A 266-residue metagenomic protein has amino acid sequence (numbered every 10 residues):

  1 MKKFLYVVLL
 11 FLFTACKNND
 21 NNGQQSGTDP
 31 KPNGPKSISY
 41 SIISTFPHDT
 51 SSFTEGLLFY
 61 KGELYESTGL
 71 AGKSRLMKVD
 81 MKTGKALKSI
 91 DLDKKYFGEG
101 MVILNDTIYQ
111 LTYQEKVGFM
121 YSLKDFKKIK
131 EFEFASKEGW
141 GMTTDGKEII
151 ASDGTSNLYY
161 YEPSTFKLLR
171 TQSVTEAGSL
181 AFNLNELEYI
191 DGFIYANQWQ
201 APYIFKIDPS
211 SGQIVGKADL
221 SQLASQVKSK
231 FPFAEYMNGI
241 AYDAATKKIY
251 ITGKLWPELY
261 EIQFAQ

Functional and structural regions predicted by a protein language model:
L12-A15: C-terminal motif of bacterial Sec signal peptides marking the signal peptidase cleavage site
D29-S51, M81-L87: A short helix->beta-strand "capping" segment at the edge of beta-propeller domains
I43-R75, I90-V102, G141, G253-L255: Beta-strand-rich domains and repeat architectures in extracellular enzymes and scaffolds, especially beta-propellers
T45-T50, I90-K94, E131-S136, S173-S179 (+2 more regions): Surface loop/turn motifs at the tips and blade-to-blade linkers of beta-strand repeat domains
T54, L184, P232-Y242: Signature of short aromatic-glycine-proline-rich micro-motifs recurring in repeat-based ectodomains
K61-G62, N105-T107, G146-K147, D191-G192 (+1 more regions): Short coil/turn segments that connect the beta-strands within blades of beta-propeller domains
E66-L70, Y109-E115, A151-T155, A196-Q200 (+1 more regions): Conserved beta-strand positions in repeat-built beta-propeller and related beta-rich domains
D80-G84, S122-F126, P163-F166, D208-G212 (+1 more regions): Short loop/turn segments that connect beta-strands within beta-propeller blades
